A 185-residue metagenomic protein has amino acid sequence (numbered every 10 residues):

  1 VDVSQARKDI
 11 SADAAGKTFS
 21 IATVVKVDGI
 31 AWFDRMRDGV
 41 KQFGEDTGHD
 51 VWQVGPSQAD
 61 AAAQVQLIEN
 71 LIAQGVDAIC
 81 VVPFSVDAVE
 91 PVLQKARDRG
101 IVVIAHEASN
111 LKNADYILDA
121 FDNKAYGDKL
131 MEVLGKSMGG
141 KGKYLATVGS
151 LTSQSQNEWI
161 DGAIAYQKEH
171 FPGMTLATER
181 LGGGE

Functional and structural regions predicted by a protein language model:
V1-E185: A residue-level marker of the well-folded mature domains of exported/periplasmic proteins
